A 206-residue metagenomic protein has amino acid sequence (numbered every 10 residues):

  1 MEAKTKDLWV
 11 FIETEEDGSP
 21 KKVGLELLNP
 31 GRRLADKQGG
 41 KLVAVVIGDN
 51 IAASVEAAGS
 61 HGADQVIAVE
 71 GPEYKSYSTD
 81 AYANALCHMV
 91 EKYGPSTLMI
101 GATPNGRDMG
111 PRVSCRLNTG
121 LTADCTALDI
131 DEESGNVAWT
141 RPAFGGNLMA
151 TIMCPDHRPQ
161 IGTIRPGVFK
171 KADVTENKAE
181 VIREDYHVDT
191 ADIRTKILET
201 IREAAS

Functional and structural regions predicted by a protein language model:
M1-S206: N-terminal glycine-rich FAD/FM-binding segment characteristic of electron-transfer flavoproteins
